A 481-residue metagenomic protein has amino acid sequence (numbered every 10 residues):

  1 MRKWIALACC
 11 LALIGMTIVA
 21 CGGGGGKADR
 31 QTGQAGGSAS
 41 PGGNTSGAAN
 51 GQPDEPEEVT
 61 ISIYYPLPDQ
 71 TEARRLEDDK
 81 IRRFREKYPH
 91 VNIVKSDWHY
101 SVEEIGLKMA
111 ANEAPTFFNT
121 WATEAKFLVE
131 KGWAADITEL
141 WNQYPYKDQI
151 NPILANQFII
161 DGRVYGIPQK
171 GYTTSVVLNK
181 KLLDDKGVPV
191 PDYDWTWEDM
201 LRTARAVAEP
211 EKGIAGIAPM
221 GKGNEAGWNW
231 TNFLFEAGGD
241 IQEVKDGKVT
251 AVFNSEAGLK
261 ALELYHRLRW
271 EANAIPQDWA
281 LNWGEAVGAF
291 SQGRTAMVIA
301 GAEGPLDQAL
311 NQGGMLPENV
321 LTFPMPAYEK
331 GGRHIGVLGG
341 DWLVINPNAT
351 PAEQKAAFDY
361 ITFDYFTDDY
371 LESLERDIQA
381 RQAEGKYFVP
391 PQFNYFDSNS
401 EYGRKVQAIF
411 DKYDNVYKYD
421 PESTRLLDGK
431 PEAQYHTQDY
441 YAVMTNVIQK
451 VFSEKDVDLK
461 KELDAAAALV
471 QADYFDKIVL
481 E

Functional and structural regions predicted by a protein language model:
W4-C10, I18-W133, W141-D148, V190 (+4 more regions): Conserved N-terminal structural module of periplasmic/extracytoplasmic solute-binding proteins
G51, A122-S175, T203, N229 (+2 more regions): Hinge/lid segment of periplasmic solute-binding proteins
D54, K108, A135-I150, Y193 (+4 more regions): Short, solvent-exposed loop/beta-turn-alpha elements that line the ligand-binding surface or hinge of extracytoplasmic
S96-I105, W195-R202, D278-S291: Short helix-initiation/N-cap motifs at beta->coil->alpha
L107-K108, T116, Y144-L182, A215 (+3 more regions): A structural signal for short loop-to-beta-strand junctions that line the ligand-binding cleft of periplasmic/secreted
D161-Q169, T174, E198-A251, T295: Extracytoplasmic/periplasmic solute-binding protein
A204, G247-W279, L321, M325: Glycine-centered hinge/linker elements that transmit conformational signals in sensory and ligand-binding systems
G304-M315, G331-V337, D341-A442: C-terminal lobe and pocket-closing loops of periplasmic/extracytoplasmic Venus-flytrap solute-binding proteins
